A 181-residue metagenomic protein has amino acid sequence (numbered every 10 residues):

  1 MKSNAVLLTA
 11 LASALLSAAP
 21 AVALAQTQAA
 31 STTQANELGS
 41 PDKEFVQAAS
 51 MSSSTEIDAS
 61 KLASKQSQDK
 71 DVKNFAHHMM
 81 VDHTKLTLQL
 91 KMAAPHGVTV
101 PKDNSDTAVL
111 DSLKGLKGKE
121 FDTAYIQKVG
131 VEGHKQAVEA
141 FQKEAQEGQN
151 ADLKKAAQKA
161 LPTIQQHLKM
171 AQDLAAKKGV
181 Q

Functional and structural regions predicted by a protein language model:
K2-A10, L16-Q181: His/Met- and acidic-residue-enriched segments that coordinate or traffic transition-metal cofactors and support
